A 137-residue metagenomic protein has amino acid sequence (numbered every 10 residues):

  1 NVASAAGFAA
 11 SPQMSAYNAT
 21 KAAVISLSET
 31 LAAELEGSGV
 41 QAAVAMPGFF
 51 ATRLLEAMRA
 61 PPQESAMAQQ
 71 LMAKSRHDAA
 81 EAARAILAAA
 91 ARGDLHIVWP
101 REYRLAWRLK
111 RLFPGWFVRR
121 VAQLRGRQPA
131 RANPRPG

Functional and structural regions predicted by a protein language model:
S4: Residue(s) in the substrate-gating loop at a strand-loop-helix junction that position the organic substrate next
A9, T30-Q41: Active-site-adjacent segment of SDR/Rossmann-fold oxidoreductases
A10-M14: Active-site "substrate specificity/gating" loop of NAD(P)-dependent dehydrogenases, especially the short-chain
Y17, I25: Catalytic tyrosine of NAD(P)H-dependent dehydrogenase/reductases that use a Tyr as the general acid/base
T20: Active-site helix of classical SDR
G37-R101: SDR active-site lid
A88, R92, V121-G137: Short linear elements at protein peripheries
D94-R127: A transmembrane-helix-recognition feature enriched in membrane-embedded lipid enzymes and envelope glyco-/phospholipid
